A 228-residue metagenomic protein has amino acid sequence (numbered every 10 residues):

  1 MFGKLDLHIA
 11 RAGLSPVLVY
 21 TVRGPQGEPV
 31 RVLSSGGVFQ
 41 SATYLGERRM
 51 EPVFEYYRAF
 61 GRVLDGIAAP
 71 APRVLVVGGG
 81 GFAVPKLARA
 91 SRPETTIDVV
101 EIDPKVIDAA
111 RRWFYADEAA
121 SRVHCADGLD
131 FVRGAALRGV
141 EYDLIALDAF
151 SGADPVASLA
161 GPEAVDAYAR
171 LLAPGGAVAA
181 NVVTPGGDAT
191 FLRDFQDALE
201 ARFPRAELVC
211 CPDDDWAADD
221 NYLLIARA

Functional and structural regions predicted by a protein language model:
M1-A71, A90: Rossmann-like AdoMet
P25-Q26, D215-A218: Short glycine/serine/proline-enriched coil/turn segments at secondary-structure junctions
R49-A177, G187-Q196, A217-D219, L224: The AdoMet/dcAdoMet-binding core of the Class I SAM-like
T184-G187, D213: Short histidine/acidic/glycine/proline-rich micro-motifs that form metal- and phosphate-coordinating active-site loops
F203-D215: Conserved S-adenosyl-L-methionine
A226-A228: C-terminal lobe and adjacent flexible extensions of AdoMet/dcAdoMet transferase-like proteins
